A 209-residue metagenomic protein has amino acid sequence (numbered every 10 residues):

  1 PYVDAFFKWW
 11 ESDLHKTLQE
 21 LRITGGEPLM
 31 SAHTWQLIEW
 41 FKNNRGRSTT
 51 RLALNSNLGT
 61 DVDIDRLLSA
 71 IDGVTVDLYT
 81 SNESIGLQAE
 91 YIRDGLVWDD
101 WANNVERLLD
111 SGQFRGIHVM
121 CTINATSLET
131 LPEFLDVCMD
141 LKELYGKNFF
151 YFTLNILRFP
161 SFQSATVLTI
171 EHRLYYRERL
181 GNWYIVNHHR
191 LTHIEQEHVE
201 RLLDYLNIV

Functional and structural regions predicted by a protein language model:
P1-W10: Divalent metal-dependent phosphoesterase catalytic cores across multiple superfamilies
P1-Y2, H15-H33, N44-D63, A70-A102 (+2 more regions): Core AdoMet radical
A5, R66, Q88, Y175 (+1 more regions): Exposed alpha-helical structural elements
W9-S12, H33-Q36, W40, N103 (+1 more regions): Residue-level signal for well-ordered alpha-helical scaffold segments within enzymatic catalytic domains
S12-D13, S69-A70, D110: A general structural signal for short secondary-structure junctions and capping/turn motifs
W35-E39, V62-S69, T130-P132: Distinct, well-ordered alpha-helical segments
W40-G46, S111-G112: Short, acidic, metal-binding catalytic loop of nucleotide-sugar glycosyltransferases
D72-Y79, V97-V209: Conserved C-terminal portion of the radical SAM core fold that forms the substrate/S-adenosylmethionine-binding
